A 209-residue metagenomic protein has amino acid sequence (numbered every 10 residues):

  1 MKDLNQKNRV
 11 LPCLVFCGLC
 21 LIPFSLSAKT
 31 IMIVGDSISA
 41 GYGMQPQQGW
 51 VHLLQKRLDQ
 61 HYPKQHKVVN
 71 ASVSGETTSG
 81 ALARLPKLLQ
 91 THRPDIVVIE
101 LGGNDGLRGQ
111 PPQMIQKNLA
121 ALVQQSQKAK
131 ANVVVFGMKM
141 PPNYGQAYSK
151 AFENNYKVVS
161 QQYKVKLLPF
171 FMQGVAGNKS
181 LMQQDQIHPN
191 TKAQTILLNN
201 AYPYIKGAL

Functional and structural regions predicted by a protein language model:
K2-L14: Bacterial N-terminal signal peptides that target proteins for export
L26-S74, L85-R93: Serine-esterase "nucleophile elbow" of acetyl-processing enzymes
S39-A40, G75, M140, G177: Active-site micro-motifs of SAM-dependent methyltransferase domains
K64, L82-L209: Alpha-helical cap/lid subdomain in secreted, periplasmic, or secretory-pathway luminal O-acyl-processing enzymes
G75-T78, G109: Short gly/ser-rich anion-binding loops that grip negatively charged ligand groups
